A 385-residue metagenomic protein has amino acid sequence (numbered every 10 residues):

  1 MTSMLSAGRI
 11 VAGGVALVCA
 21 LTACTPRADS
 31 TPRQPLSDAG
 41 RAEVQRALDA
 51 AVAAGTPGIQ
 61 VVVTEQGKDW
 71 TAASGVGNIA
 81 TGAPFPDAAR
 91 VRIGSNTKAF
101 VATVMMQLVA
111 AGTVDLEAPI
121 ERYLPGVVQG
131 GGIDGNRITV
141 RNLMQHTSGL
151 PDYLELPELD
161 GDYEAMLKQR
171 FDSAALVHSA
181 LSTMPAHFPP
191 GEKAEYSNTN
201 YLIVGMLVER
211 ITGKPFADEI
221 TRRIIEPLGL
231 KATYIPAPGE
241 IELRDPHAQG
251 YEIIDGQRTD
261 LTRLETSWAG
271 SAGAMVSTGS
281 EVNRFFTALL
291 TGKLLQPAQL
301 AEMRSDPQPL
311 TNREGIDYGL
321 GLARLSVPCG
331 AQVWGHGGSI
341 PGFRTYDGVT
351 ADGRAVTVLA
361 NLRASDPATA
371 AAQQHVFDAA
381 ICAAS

Functional and structural regions predicted by a protein language model:
M1-A16: N-terminal export and membrane-targeting signals
T2-L5, C24-A73, T262-S385: Catalytic loop of the DD-peptidase/beta-lactamase superfamily, centered on the K-T-G motif and neighboring
A16-A23: Hydrophobic core
G40, V44, I93, T97 (+6 more regions): Hydrophobic (often cysteine-bearing) scaffold residues that line and stabilize catalytic clefts of nucleotide/cofactor
L48, G67, K98-V101, M105 (+7 more regions): Residue-level preference for non-acidic, small/hydrophobic
P57, T81-R141, F188-S197, G270: Short active-site loop at a secondary-structure junction that contains or immediately precedes the catalytic residue(s)
G75-G77: Solvent-exposed serine/threonine-rich low-complexity stretches and specific carbohydrate-binding patches
G132-V333: Short, surface-exposed loop or secondary-structure junction motifs that flank catalytic or metal-binding residues
